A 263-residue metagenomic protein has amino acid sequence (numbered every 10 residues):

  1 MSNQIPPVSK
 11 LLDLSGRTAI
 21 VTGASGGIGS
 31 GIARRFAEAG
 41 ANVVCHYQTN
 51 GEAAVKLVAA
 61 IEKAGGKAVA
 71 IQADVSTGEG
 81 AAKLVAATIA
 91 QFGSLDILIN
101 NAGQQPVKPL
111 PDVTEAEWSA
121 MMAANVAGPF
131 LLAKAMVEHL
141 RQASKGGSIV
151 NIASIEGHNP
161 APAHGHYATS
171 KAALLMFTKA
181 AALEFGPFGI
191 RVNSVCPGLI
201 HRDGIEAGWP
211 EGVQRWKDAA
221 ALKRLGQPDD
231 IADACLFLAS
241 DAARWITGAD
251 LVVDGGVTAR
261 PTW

Functional and structural regions predicted by a protein language model:
S2-K10, N159, L236, T247-W263: Short C-terminal tail/terminal secondary-structure segment of NAD(P)H-dependent dehydrogenase/reductase domains
T18, S25-G26: Conserved glycine-rich cofactor-binding loop
P109-L110, T114-M122, I205, W216: Substrate-binding pocket helix/loop in short-chain dehydrogenase/reductase
F130, I190, R224-V253, T258: C-terminal substrate-recognition "lid" of short-chain dehydrogenase/reductases
A133, S170, T178: Active-site helix of classical SDR
E138, L183-E184, R244: Alpha-helical segment proximal to the catalytic Tyr-Lys
S154: Residue(s) in the substrate-gating loop at a strand-loop-helix junction that position the organic substrate next
